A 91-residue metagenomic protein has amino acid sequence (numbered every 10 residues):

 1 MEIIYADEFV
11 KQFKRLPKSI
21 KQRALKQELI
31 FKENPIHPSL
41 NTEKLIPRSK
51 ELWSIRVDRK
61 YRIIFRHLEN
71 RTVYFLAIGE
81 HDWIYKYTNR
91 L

Functional and structural regions predicted by a protein language model:
M1-Q27: Arg/Lys-rich, positively charged N-terminal/basic patches that mediate binding to nucleic acids
I3, L25, I36-S39, I78: Non-catalytic, surface-exposed connector residues within folded enzymatic/regulatory domains
V10, I46, Y85: Nucleotide phosphate-binding site architecture
I30-I55: A short, surface-exposed loop/turn module that caps and links secondary-structure elements
K60-R62, R66-L91: Enriched for short, Lys/Arg-rich terminal
